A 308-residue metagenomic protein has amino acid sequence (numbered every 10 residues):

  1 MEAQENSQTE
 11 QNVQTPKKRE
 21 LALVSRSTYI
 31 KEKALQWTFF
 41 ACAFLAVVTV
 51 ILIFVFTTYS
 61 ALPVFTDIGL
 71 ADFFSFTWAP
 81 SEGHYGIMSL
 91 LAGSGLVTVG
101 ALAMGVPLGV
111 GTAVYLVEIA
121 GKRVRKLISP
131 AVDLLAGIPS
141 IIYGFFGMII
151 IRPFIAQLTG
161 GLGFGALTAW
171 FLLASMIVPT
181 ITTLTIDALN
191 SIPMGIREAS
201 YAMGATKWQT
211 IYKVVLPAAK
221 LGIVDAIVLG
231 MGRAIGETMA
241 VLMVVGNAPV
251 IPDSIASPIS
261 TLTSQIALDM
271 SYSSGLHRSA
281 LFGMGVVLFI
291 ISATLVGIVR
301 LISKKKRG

Functional and structural regions predicted by a protein language model:
M1-A43, V299-G308: Transmembrane alpha-helical segments of polytopic membrane transport and secretion proteins
E20-W37, T58-A101, G121-K122, L268-S279: Periplasmic/extracellular loop-to-transmembrane helix junction in inner-membrane transport proteins
L108-G147, L184: Cytoplasmic-entry segments and transmembrane alpha-helices of multi-pass inner-membrane transporters
D133-I177: Generic hydrophobic transmembrane alpha-helix motif, especially the helices
P139, M203-G204, P217: Glycine/proline-centered hinge or cleavage motifs at structural transition points of membrane proteins
L184-T185, K207-M243: Transmembrane alpha-helices
I186-N190, M194, Y201, S271-G308: C-terminal transmembrane helix and the adjacent membrane-cytosol boundary/short C-terminal tail of inner/organellar
V241-F289: Interhelical loop and adjacent transmembrane-helix boundary motif in polytopic membrane transport permeases
